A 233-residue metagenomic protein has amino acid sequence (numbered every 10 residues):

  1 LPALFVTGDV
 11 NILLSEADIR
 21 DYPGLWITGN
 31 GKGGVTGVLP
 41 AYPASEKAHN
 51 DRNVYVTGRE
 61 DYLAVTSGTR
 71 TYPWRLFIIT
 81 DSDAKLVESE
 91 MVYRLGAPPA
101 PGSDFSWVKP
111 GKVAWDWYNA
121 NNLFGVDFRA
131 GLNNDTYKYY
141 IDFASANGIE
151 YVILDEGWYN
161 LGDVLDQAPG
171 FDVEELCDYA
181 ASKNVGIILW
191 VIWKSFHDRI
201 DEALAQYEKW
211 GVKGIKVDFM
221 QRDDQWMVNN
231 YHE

Functional and structural regions predicted by a protein language model:
L1-G96, A100: N-terminal accessory beta-strand-rich subdomains and adjacent acidic, glycine-rich linkers that precede catalytic cores
G24, L86, F124, H197-R199: Short acidic, gly/pro-rich beta-turn/loop elements at beta-sheet edges and active-site/ligand-binding grooves
Y62-V65, Y140-I141, L176, A203: Generic recognition of flexible, low-complexity loop/linker segments
S67-N147: An acidic-aromatic substrate-binding cleft motif
K138, E150, E156-N160: Intrinsically disordered, low-complexity acidic regions
N147-I149, G211: Short loop/turn motifs at secondary-structure junctions
D155-E233: Aromatic- and carboxylate-enriched substrate-binding clefts and catalytic-loop regions of carbohydrate-active enzymes
